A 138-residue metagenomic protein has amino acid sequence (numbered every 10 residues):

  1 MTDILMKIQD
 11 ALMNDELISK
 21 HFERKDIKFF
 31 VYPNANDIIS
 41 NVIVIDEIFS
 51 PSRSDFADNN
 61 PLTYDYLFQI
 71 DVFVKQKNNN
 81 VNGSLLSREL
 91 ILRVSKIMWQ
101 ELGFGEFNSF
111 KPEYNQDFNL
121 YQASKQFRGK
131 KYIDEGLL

Functional and structural regions predicted by a protein language model:
M1-F56, E89: Small/polar-rich, solvent-exposed N-terminal microdomains that initiate assembly or binding
M1-N14, S50-A57, P61-D65, G105-L138: Short, charged interaction patches at domain edges and termini
S40-V42, L67-Q69, Q122-S124: Broad gene-expression machinery/nucleic-acid interaction feature
S50-S52, D65-Q69, R93-E101: Short, surface-exposed linear patches
Y64, Q69-L92: Mid-chain, well-packed structural core segment of small domains
L85-F107, P112-F118: Short, compact, well-ordered microdomains
